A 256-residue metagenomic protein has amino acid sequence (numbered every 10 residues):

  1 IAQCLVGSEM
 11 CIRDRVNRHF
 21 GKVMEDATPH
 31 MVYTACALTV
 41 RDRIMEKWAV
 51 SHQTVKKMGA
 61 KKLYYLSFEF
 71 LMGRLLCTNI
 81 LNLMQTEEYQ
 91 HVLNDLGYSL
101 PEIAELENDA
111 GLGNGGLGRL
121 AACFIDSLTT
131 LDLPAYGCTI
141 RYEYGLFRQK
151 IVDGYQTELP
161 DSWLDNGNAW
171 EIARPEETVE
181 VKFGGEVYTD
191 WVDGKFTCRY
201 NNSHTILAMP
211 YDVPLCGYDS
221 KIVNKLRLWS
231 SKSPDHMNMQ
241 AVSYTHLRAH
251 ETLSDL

Functional and structural regions predicted by a protein language model:
I1-G7, H246-A249, L253-L256: Single conserved hydrophobic/aromatic residue that forms the stacking wall/gate of nucleotide- or nucleobase-binding
M10-C11: Active-site loops and adjacent core secondary-structure elements that bind or stabilize anionic groups
R18-A60, G115, G137: N-terminal low-complexity, Ser/Thr- and acidic-residue-enriched intrinsically disordered segments
G21-D26, P101-L112, R248, S254: Glycine- and acidic
V40-I103, A241-S243: Conserved oxyanion/phosphate-binding beta-strand-loop segments in alpha/beta enzyme cores
A60, E177-R248, S254: Active-site cores of enzymes that catalyze phosphoryl transfer or operate on phosphate-rich substrates
N114, L133-P210: Extended, regular secondary-structure scaffolds
G118, C123-D126: A conserved hydrophobic secondary-structure block that centers on an alpha-helix together with its immediately flanking
